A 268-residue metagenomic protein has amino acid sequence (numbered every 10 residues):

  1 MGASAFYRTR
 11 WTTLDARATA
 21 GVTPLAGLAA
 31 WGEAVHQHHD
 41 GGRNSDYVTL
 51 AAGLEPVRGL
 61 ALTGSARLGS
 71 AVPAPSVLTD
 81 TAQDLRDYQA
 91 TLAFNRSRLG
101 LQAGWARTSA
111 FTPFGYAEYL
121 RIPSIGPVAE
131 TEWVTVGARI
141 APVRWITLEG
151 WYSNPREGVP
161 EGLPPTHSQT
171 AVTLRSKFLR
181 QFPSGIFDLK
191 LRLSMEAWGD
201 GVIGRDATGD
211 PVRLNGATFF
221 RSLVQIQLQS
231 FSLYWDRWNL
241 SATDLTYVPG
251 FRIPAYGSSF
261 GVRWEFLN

Functional and structural regions predicted by a protein language model:
M1, V22-A29, L54-L62, F94-G100 (+3 more regions): Short loop/turn motifs that connect adjacent beta-strands in outer-membrane beta-barrel proteins
A3-A5, A30-A34, A52, L62-A66 (+9 more regions): Membrane-embedded beta-strand positions of outer-membrane beta-barrel proteins
A3-W11, V22, A34-D40, A66-A74 (+8 more regions): Transmembrane beta-strands of outer-membrane beta-barrel pores
S4-Y7, V35-D40, P73-A90, Y116-G126 (+4 more regions): Extracellular loop and loop/strand-boundary signature of outer-membrane beta-barrel proteins
R10-A16, N44-V48, A82-Y88, N95-S97 (+6 more regions): Residues that define the transmembrane beta-barrel architecture of outer-membrane proteins
S153-T166, T170-R221: C-terminal beta-barrel architecture of Gram-negative outer-membrane proteins
V172, P254-N268: Outer-membrane beta-barrel "beta-signal"
S230-S259: Predominantly the C-terminal beta-signal and adjacent terminal strand-loop region of outer-membrane beta-barrel
